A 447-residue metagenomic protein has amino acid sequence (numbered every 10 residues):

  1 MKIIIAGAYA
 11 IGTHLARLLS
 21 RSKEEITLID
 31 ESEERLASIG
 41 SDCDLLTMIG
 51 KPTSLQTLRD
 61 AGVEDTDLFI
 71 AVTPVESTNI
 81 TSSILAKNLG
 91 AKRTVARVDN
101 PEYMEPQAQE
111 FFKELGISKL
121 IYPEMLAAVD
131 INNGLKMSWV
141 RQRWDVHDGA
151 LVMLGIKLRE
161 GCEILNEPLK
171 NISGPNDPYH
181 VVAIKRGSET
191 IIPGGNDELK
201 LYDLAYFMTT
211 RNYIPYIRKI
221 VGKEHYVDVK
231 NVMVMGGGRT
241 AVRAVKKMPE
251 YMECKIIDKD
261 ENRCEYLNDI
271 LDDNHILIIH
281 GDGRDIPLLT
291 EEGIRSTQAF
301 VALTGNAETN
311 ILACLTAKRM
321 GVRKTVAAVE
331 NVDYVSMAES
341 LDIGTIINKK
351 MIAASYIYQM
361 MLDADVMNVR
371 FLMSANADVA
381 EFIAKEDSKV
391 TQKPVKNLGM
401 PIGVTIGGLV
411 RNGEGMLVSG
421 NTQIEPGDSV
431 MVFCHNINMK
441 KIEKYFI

Functional and structural regions predicted by a protein language model:
M1-I447: Cytosolic regulatory regions of ion transport systems
